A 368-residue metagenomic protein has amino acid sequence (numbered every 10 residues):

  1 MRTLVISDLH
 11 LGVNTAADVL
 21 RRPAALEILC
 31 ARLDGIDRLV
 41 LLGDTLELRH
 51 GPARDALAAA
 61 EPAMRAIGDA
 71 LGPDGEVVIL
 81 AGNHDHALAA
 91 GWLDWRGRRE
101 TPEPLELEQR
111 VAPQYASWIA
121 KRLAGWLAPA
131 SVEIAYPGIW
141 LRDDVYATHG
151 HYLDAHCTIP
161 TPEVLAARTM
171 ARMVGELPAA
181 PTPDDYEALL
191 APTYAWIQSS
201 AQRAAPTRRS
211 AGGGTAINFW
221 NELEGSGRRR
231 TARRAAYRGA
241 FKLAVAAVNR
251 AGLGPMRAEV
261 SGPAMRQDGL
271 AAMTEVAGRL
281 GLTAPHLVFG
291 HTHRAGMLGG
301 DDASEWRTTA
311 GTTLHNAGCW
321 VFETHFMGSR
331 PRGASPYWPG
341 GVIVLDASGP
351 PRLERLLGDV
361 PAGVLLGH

Functional and structural regions predicted by a protein language model:
M1-H368: Extended recognition/assembly regions associated with phosphoester-bond processing machinery
